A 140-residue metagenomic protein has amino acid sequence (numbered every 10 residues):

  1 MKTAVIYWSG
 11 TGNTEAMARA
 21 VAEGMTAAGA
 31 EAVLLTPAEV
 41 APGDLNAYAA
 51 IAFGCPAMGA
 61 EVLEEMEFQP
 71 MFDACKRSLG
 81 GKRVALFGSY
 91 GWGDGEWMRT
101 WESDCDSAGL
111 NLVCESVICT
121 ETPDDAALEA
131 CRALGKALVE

Functional and structural regions predicted by a protein language model:
K2-T3, N13-A16, A20-P37, G43 (+1 more regions): FMN-binding flavodoxin-like domain, especially the glycine-rich phosphate-binding loop
Y7-T11: Aromatic-flanked redox-active Cys/Sec active sites in thiol-based oxidoreductases, especially the WC-centered
